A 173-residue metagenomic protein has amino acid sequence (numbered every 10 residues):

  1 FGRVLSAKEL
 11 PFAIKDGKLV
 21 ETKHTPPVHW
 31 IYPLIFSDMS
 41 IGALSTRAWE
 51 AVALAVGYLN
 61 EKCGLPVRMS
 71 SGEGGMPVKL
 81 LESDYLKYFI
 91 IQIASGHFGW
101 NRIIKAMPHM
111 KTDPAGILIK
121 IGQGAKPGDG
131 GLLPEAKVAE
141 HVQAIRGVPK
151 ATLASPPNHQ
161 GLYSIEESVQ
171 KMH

Functional and structural regions predicted by a protein language model:
F1-Q160, E167-M172: N-terminal capping/small domains of soluble enzymes
